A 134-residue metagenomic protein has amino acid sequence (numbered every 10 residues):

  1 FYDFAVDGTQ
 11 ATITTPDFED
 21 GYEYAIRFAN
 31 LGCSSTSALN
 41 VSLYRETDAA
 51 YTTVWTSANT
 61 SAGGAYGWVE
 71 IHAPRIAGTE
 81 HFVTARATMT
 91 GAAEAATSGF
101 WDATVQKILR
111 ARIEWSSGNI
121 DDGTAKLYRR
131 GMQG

Functional and structural regions predicted by a protein language model:
F1-G134: Surface-exposed molecular-recognition determinants
